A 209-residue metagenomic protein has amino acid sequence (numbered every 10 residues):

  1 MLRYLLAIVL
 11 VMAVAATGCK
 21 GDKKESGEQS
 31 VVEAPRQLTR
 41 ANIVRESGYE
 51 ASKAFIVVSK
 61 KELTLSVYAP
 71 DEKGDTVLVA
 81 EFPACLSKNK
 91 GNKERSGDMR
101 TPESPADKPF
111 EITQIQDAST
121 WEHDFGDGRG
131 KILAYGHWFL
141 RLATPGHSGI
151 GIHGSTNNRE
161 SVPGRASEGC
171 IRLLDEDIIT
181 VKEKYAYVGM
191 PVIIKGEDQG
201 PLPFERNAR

Functional and structural regions predicted by a protein language model:
M1-Y4: Positively charged n-region of N-terminal signal peptides that target proteins for export
A7-A13: Bacterial N-terminal signal peptides
A15-G18: C-terminal motif of bacterial Sec signal peptides marking the signal peptidase cleavage site
K20-D22: Bacterial signal peptide processing site
K24-L38: Short, compositionally biased leader-like segments
A34-G151: Gly/Pro-biased beta-strand-loop elements
V44, R100, Q116-R209: Exported/periplasmic cell-wall-interacting domains
